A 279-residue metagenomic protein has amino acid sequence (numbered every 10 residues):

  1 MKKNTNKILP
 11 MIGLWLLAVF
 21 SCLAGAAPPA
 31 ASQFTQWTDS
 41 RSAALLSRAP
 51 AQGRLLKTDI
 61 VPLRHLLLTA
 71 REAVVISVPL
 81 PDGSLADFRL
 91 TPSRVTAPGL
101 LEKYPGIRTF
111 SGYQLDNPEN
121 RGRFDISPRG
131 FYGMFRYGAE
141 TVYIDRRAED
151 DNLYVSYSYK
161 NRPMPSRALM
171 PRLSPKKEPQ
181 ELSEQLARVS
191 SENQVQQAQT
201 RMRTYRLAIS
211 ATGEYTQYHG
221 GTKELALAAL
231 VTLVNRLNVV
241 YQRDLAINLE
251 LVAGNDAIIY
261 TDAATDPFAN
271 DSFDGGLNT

Functional and structural regions predicted by a protein language model:
K2-G13: Bacterial N-terminal signal peptides that target proteins for export
K3-T5, I144, K160: Intrinsic-disorder/low-complexity regions
M11-C22: Bacterial N-terminal signal peptides
G25-N152, F273-T279: N-terminal prosegments of processed precursors
P28-L56, L153-T279: Fold-level signature of zinc-dependent metallopeptidase catalytic domains
